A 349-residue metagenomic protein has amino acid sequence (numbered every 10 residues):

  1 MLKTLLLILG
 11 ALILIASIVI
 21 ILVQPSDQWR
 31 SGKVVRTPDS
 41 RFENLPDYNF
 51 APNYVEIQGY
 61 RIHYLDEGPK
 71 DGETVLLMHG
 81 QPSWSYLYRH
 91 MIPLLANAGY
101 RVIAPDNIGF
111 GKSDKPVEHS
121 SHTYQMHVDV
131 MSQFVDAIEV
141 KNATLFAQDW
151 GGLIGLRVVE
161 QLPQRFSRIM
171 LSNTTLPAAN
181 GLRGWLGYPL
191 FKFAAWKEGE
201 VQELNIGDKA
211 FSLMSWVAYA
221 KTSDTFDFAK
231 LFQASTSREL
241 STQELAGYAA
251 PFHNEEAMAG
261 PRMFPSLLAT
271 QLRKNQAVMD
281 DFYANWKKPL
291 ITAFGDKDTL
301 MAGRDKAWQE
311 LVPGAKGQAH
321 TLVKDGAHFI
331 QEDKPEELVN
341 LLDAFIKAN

Functional and structural regions predicted by a protein language model:
M1-L14: N-terminal Sec-pathway targeting helices
A16-P52, Y60-I62, E67, T74 (+6 more regions): Flexible "cap/lid" subdomain of the alpha/beta-hydrolase fold that forms the substrate-access gate
G72-H79: Short beta-strand element of the alpha/beta-hydrolase
P82-H90, V102: Serine-hydrolase catalytic-loop signature spanning alpha/beta hydrolases and amidase-signature enzymes
A96-D106: A fold-wide structural signal in alpha/beta-hydrolase
G326-P335, V339: Catalytic histidine-centered segment of alpha/beta-hydrolase-like enzymes
